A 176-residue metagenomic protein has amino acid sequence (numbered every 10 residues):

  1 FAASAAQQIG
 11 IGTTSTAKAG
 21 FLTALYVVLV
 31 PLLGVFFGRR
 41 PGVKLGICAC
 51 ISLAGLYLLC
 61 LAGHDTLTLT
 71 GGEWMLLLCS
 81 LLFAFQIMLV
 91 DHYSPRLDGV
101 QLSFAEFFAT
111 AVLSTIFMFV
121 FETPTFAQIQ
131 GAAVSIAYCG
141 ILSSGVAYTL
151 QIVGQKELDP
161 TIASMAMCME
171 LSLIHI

Functional and structural regions predicted by a protein language model:
F1-T13, L32-L33, Y57-L58, W74-L89 (+1 more regions): Hydrophobic alpha-helical transmembrane segments of multi-pass membrane transport proteins, especially secondary
I9, T13-K18, F85-A109: Juxtamembrane helix-loop-helix junctions in multi-pass membrane proteins
T14, R40-P41, L97, L158: Membrane-helix interface residues
K18-F21, V43, Q101-A105, T161-M165: Signature of the 12-TM Major Facilitator Superfamily
T23, P41-A62, S80-F83, S114 (+1 more regions): Hydrophobic transmembrane alpha-helices of multi-pass small-molecule transport proteins
Y26, I51, E106-T110, E170: Transmembrane alpha-helical core residues of multi-pass small-molecule transporters, especially secondary transporters
P41-S52, E73, L97-E106: Cytoplasmic-side transmembrane-helix entry/capping segments in multi-pass membrane proteins
H175-I176: Conserved small/polar residues in nucleotide/adenosyl-binding loops
